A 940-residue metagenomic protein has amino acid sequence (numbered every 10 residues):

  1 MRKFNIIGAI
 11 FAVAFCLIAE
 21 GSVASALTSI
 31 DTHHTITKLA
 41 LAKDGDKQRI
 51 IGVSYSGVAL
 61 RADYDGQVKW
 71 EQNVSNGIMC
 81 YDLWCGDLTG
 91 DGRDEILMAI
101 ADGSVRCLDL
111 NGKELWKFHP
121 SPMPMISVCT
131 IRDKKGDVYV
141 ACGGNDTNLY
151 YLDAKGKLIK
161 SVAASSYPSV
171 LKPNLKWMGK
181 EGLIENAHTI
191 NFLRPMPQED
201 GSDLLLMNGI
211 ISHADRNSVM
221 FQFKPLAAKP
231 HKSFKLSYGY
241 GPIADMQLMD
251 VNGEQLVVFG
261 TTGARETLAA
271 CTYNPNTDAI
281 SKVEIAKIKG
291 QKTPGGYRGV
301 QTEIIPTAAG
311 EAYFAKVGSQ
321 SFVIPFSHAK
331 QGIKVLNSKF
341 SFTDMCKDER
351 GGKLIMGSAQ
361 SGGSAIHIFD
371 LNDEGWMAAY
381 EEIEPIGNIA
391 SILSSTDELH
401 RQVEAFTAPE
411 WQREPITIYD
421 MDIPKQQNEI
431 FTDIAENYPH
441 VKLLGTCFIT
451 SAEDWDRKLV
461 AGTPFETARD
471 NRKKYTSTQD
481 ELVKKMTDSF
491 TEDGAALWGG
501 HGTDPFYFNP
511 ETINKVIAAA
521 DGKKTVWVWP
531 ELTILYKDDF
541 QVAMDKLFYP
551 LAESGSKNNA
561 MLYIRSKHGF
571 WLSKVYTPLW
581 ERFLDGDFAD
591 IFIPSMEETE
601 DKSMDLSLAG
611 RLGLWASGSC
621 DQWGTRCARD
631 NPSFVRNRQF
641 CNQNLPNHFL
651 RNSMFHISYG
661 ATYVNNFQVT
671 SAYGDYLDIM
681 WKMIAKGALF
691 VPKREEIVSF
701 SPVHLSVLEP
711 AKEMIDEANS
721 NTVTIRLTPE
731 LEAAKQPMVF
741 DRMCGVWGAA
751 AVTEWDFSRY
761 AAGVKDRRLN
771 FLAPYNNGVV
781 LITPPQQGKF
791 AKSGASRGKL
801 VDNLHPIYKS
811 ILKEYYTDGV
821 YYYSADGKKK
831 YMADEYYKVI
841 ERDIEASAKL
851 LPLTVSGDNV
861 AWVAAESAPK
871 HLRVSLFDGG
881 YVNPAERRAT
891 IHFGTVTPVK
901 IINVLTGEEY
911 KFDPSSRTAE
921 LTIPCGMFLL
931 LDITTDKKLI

Functional and structural regions predicted by a protein language model:
M1-I6: Positively charged n-region of N-terminal signal peptides that target proteins for export
G8-A19: Bacterial N-terminal signal peptides
V23-G387, T407-T417, N437-T476, T491-A496 (+4 more regions): Beta-propeller-forming repeat regions
L39, K134, C142-N145, S166 (+9 more regions): Glycan-processing catalytic domains of CAZymes
S701-I725, I782-F790, L853-T895: Carbohydrate-binding surface patches
A734-M738, T890-G907: Solvent-exposed beta-hairpin/edge-strand motifs
I902-T918: Solvent-exposed beta-strand/loop surfaces of large extracellular or lumenal domains
S915-I940: C-terminal beta-strand-rich structural cap/linker in extracellular carbohydrate-active enzymes
